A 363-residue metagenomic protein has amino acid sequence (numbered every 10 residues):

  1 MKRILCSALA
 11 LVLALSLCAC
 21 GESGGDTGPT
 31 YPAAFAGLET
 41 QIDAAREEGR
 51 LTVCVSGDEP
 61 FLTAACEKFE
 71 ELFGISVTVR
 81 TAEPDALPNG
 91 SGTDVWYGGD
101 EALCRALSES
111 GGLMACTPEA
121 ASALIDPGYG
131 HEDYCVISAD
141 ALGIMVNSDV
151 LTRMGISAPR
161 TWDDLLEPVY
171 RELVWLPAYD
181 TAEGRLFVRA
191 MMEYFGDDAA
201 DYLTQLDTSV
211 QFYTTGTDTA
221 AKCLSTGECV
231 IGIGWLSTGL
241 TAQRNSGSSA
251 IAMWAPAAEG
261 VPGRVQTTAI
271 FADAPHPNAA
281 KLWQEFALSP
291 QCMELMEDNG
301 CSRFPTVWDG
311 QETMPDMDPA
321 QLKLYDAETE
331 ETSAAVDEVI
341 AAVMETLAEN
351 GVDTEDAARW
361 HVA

Functional and structural regions predicted by a protein language model:
M1-E48, H361-A363: Short, low-complexity disordered leader/linker segments with a strong preference for bacterial N-terminal type II
G37-R46, R50, V55-S76, I144 (+1 more regions): Short, polar/charged alpha-helical segment
T52-C66, R80-E228: Extracytoplasmic ligand-binding site segments that recognize negatively charged/polar headgroups
V77-V79, V174, I251-M253: Generic structural signal for residues in well-ordered beta-strands
A102-E109, I231-A250: A ligand-binding cleft/hinge motif common to bilobed small-molecule-binding domains
A123-P127, D140, Y202-D207, Y213-T214 (+1 more regions): Periplasmic-binding protein-like
V261-P262, Q266-E330, W360: Mature extracytoplasmic/periplasmic domains
P319-A363: Conserved C-terminal helix/tail region of periplasmic/extracytoplasmic solute-binding proteins
